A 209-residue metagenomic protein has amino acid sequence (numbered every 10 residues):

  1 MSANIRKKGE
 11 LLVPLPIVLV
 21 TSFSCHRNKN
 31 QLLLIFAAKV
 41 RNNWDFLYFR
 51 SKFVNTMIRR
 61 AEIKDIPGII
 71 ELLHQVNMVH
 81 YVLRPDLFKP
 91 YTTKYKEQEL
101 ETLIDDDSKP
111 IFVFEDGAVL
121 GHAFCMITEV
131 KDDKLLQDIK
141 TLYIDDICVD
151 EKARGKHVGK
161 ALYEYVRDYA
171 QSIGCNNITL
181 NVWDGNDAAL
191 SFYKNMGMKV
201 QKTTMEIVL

Functional and structural regions predicted by a protein language model:
M57-E71: A short beta-loop-alpha structural element at the N-terminal edge of CoA-dependent acyl/N-acetyltransferase catalytic
M78-L100: Conserved GNAT-fold acetyl-CoA-binding loop/helix
Q98-F112, Y143: A short helix-loop-beta-strand connector motif used in the catalytic cores of GNAT acetyltransferases and, in some
V113, A118-I127, C148: Conserved beta-strand in the GNAT
Q137-E151, E206: Conserved acetyl-CoA binding element of GNAT-fold acetyltransferases
D146, D150-E164, Q171-I173, D184-S191 (+1 more regions): Conserved glycine-rich acetyl-CoA-binding loop
C175, K194-T203: Conserved acetyl-CoA-binding loop of GNAT-fold acetyltransferases
T179-A189, E206-L209: Conserved beta-strand-loop-alpha-helix junction that forms the acyl-donor binding cleft
